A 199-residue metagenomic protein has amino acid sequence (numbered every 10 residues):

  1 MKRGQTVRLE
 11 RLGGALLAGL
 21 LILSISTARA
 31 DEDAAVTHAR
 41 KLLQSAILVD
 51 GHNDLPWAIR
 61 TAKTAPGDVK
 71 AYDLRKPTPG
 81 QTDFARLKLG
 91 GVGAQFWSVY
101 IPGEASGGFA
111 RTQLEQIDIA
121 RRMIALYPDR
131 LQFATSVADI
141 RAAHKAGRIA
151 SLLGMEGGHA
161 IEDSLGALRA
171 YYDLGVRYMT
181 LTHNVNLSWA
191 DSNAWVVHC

Functional and structural regions predicted by a protein language model:
M1-L9: N-terminal secretory signal peptides that target proteins for export/translocation
G4-Q5, A15, G166: Hydrophobic alpha-helical context, especially transmembrane and signal-peptide helices
Q5, I25-S26: Intrinsically disordered/low-complexity terminal segments and short unstructured peptides
R8-E10, L23, T37: N-terminal non-cleavable signal-anchor helices
L12, T27-A30: Intrinsic disorder/low-complexity segments
G13-S24: Bacterial N-terminal signal peptides
R29-C199: N-terminal hydrophobic targeting/anchoring segments and the immediately downstream early-domain regions of hydrolases
